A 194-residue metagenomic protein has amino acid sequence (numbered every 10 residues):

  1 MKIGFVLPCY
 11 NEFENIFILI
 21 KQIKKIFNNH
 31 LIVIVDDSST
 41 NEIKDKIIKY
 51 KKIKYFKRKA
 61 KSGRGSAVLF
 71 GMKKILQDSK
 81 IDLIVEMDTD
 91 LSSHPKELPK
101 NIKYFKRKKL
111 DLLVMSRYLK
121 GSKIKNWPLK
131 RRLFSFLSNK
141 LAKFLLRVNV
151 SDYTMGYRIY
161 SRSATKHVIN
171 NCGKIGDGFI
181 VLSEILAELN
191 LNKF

Functional and structural regions predicted by a protein language model:
K2-G4, L31, E184: Cell-envelope/extracellular polymer assembly enzymes that use nucleotide-activated donors
N11-K25: Short, well-formed alpha-helical segments that are part of the catalytic scaffolds of diverse glycosyltransferases
E12-N15, S39, H94: Donor nucleotide-sugar binding loop of glycosyltransferases
H30-S39, R58: Short beta-strand/loop segment that forms part of the nucleotide-sugar
D36-K44, L91: A conserved acidic beta->alpha catalytic loop
K54-K74, P95-F179: Acceptor/aglycone-binding surface of glycosyltransferases and processive sugar-polymer synthases
K80-D90: Short beta-strand-to-loop acidic/aromatic patch adjacent to the donor-nucleotide binding site
K174, L186-F194: Catalytic donor-sugar/metal-binding loop of nucleotide-sugar-dependent glycosyltransferases
